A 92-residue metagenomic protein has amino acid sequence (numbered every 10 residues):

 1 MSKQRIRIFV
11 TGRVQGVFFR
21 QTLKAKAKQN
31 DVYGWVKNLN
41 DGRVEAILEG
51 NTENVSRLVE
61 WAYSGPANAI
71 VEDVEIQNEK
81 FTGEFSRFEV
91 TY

Functional and structural regions predicted by a protein language model:
M1-Y92: Intrinsically disordered, low-complexity, mixed-charge
